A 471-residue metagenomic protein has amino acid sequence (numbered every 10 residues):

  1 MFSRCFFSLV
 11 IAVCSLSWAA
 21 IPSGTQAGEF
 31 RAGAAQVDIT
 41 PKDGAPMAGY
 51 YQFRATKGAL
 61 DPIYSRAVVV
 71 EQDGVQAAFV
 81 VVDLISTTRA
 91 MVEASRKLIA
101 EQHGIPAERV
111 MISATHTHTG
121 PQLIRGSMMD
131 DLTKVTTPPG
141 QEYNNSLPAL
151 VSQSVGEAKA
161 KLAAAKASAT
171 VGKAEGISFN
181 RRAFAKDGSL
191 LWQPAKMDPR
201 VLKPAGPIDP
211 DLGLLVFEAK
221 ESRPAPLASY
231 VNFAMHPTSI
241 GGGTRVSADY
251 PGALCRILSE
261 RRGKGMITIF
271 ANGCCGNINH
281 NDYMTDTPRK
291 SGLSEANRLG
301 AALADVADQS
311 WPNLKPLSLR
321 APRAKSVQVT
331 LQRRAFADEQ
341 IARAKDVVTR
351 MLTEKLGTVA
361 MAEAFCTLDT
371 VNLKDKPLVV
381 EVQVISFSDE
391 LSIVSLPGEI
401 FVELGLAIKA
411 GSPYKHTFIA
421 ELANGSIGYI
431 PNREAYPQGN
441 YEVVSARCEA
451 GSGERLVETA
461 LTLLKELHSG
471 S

Functional and structural regions predicted by a protein language model:
M1-S3: N-terminal secretory signal peptides that target proteins for export/translocation
C5-A20: Bacterial N-terminal signal peptides
G24-S113, T117-I267, A271-R298, W311 (+1 more regions): Conserved beta-alpha junction segments in alpha/beta enzyme cores
L303: Anionic-ligand-binding alpha/beta catalytic cores of soluble enzymes and soluble regulatory domains that recognize
